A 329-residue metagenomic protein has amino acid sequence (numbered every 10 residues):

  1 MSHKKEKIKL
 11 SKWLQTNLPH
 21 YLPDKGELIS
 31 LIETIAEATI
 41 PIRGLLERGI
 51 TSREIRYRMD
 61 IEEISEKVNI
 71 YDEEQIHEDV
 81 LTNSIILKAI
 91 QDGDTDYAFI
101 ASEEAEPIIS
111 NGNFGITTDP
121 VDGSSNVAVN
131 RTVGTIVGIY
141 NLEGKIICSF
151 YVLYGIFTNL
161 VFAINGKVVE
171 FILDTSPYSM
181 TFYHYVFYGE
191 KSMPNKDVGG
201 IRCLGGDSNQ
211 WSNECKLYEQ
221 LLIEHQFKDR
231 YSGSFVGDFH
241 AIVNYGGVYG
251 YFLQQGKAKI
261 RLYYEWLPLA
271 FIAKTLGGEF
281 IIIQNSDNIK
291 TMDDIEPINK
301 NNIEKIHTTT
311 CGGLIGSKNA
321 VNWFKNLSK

Functional and structural regions predicted by a protein language model:
M1-H77: Conserved phosphate-binding loops in N-terminal lobes of ATP-dependent enzymes of the actin/Hsp70/sugar-kinase
I8, I35, T39-I42, L46 (+2 more regions): An extended, acidic
L28, Q75, S124, K228 (+1 more regions): Alpha-helix N-cap/helix-initiation motif
A38, G44, I90, I109-S110 (+1 more regions): Domain-wide signal for the mature, well-folded portions of proteins, strongly enriched in nucleus-encoded organellar
E63-I116: N-terminal assembly/interaction segments in proteins that build large macromolecular machines
N69-E73, G134, L253-G256: Short, basic, glycine/proline-bearing loop/turn elements
D79, D119-D122, E265: Acidic active-site catalytic centers that drive phospho-/nucleotidyl reactions and related ester hydrolyses
G112-G166: DPxDG-like acidic metal-binding loop motif
